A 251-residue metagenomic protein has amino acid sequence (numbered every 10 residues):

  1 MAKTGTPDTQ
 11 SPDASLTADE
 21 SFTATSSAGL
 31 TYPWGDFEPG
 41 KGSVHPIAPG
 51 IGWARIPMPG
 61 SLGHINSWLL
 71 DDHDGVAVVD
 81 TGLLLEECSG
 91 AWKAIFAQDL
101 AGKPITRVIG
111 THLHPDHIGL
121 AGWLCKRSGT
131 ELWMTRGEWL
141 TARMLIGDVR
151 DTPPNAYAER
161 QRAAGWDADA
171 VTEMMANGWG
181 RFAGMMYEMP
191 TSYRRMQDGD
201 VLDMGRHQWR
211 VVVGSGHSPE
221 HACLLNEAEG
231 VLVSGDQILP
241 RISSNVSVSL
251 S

Functional and structural regions predicted by a protein language model:
M1-S43, G147-F182, D200: Accessory terminal helices/loops
T25, I47-R55, G178-M185, G205-H207: Short Pro/Gly-enriched beta-strand edge/turn motifs at strand-loop
E38-P39, L62-H64, E188-P190, M196 (+1 more regions): Residues that act as N-cap/strand-start positions at coil-to-secondary-structure junctions
K41-K103, L224-P240: Conserved beta-strand hairpin/beta-sheet module of binuclear metal-dependent hydrolase folds, prominently
R55-M58, H117, V213: Conserved HGGG/HGGXW glycine-rich cap/lid loop of the alpha/beta-hydrolase fold
I65-N66, M144-D148, N245-V246: Short aromatic-enriched loop/helix-cap "lid" or pocket-rim segments at secondary-structure transitions that line
V76-E86, G184-Y193, V201-D203, Q208-S251: Metallo-beta-lactamase
E87-D203, G230, P240: Active-site HxH/HxHxD metal-binding segment of metal-dependent hydrolases
